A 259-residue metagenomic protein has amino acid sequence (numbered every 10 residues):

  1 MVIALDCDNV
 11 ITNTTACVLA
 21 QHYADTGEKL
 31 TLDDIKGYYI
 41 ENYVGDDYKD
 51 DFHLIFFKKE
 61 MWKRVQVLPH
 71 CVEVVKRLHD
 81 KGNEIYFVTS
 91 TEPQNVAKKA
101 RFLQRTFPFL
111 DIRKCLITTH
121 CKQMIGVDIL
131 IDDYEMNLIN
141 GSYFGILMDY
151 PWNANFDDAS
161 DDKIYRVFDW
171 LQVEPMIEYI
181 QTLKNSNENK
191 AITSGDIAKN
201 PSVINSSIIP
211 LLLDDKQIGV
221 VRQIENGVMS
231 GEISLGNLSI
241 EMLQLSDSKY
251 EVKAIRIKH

Functional and structural regions predicted by a protein language model:
M1-D50: Active-site neighborhood of HAD-like aspartate-dependent phosphohydrolases
G45-W62: Conserved non-catalytic scaffold segment of RNase H-like nuclease domains
K59-Y86, Q94-A97: Short, acidic loop-to-helix structural element flanking the phosphoryl-transfer center in phosphate-processing enzymes
T89: Conserved phosphate-coupling serine/threonine residues in phosphotransfer and NTP-handling enzymes
E92-S194: C-terminal cap/substrate-recognition subdomain and adjoining C-terminal extension of metal-dependent phosphatase-like
E188, I192-L213, M229-E232, N237: Conserved active-site motif detector
V220, E225-S239, L243: Acidic, low-complexity, intrinsically disordered interaction modules
G231, V252-I255: Short linear proline/tyrosine/threonine-rich motifs used for host-factor recruitment and membrane trafficking/assembly
